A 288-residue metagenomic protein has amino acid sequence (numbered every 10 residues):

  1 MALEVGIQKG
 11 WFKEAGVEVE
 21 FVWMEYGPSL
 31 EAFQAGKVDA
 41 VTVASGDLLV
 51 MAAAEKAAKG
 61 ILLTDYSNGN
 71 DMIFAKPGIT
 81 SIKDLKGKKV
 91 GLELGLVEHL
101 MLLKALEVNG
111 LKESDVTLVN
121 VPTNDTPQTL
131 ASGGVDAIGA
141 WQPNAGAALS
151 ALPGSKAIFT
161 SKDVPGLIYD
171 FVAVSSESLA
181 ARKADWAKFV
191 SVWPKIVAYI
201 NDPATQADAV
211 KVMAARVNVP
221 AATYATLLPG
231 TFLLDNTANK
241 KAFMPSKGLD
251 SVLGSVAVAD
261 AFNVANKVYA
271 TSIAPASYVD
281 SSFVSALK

Functional and structural regions predicted by a protein language model:
M1-P122, P127, D136-Q142, I158 (+1 more regions): Short, glycine-/small- and polar/acidic-enriched structural segments that line small-molecule recognition paths
E4, L49, L103, G146-L149 (+2 more regions): Predominant activation on well-ordered alpha-helical scaffold segments within soluble catalytic domains
A15, G60-I61, A209-V210, K241 (+1 more regions): Short, hydrophobic secondary-structure boundary micro-motifs
V38-D39, V43, S132-G134, T231-G248 (+1 more regions): Short amphipathic alpha-helical segments at helix boundaries and their inter-helical linkers
D47, V119, N124-V217: Pocket-lining segment of extracytoplasmic ligand-binding domains
A180-V268: Secondary-structure end/capping motifs
S255-K288: Conserved C-terminal helix/tail region of periplasmic/extracytoplasmic solute-binding proteins
